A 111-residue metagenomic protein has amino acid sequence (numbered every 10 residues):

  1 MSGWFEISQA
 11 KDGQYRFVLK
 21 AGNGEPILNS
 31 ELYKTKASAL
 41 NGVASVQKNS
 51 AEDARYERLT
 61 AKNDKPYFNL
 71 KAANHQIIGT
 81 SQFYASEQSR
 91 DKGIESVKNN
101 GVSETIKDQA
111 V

Functional and structural regions predicted by a protein language model:
M1-S2, S103: Charged, low-complexity amphipathic helices and coil/IDR segments
W4-S8, Q14-G22, I27-Y33, G42-V46 (+5 more regions): A structural feature that tracks compact, well-ordered secondary-structure segments with a strong bias toward
G13, K107-Q109: A cross-family "folded-core" feature that marks the main globular domain of proteins
A37: Glycine/alanine-rich phosphate-binding loops at beta-alpha junctions
Q47-R55, K98-K107: Short arginine-rich
K65, A110-V111: Short proline/glycine- and acidic-rich turn/helix-capping motifs at secondary-structure junctions
